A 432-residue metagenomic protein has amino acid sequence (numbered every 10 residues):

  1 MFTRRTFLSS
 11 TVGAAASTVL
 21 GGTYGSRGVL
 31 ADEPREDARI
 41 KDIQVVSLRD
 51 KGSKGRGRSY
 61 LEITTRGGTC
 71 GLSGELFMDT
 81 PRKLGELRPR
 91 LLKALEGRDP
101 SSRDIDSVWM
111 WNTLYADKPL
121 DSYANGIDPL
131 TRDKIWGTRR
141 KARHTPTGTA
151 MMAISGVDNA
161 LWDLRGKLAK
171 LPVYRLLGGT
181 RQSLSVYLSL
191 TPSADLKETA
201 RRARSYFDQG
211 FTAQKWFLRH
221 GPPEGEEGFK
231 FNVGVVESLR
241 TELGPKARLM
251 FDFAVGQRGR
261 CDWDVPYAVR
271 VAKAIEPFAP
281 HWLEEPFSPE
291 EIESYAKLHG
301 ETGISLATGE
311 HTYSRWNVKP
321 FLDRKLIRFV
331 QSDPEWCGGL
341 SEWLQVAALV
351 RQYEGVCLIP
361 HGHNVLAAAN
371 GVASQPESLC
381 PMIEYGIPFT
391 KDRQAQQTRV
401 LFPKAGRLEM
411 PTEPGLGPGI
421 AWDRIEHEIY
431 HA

Functional and structural regions predicted by a protein language model:
F2, T6-R27: N-terminal export signals
G21-K54, I63, C70: C-terminal segment of N-terminal export signals and the immediately downstream linker at the start of the mature
T64-L168: Metal- or metallocofactor-binding catalytic centers and their adjacent structured scaffolds across diverse enzyme
G68, V157, K170, L283 (+3 more regions): Conserved, mostly hydrophobic/aromatic
K93, S288-R407, P411-P414, G419: Shared catalytic-loop signature of beta/alpha-barrel
G148, M152, D158-S193, E198: Glycine-rich, aromatic-flanked loop segments that form ligand/cofactor-binding clefts across common enzyme folds
S183-A296: Metal-dependent enolase-superfamily TIM-barrel catalytic cores that perform enediolate-based chemistry
G415-A432: Extended hydrophobic packing segments that form well-structured cores
